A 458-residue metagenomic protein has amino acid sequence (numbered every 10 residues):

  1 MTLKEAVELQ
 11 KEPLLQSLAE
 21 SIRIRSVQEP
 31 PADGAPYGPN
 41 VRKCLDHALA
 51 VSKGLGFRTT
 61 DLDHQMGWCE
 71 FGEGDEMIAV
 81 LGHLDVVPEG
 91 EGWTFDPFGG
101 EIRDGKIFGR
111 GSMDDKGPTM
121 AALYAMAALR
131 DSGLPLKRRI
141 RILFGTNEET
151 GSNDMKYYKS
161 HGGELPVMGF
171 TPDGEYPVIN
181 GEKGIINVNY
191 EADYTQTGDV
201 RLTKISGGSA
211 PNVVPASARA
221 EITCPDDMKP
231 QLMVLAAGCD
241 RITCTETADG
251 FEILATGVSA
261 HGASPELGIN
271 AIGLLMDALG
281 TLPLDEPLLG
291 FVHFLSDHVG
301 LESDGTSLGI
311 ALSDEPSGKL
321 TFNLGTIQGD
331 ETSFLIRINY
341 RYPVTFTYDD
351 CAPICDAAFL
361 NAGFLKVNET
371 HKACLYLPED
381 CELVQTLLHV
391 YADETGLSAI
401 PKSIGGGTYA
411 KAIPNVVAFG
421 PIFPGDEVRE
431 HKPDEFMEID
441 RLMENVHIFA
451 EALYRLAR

Functional and structural regions predicted by a protein language model:
T2-R110, D131-L136: Acidic/His- and Gly-rich active-site-bordering loop/insert found across diverse amide/peptide-bond hydrolases
A19, L49, M120-A127, K156-K159 (+5 more regions): Predominant activation on well-ordered alpha-helical scaffold segments within soluble catalytic domains
R23, V27, G100, T195 (+2 more regions): Short connector loops/turns at beta-strand edges and beta->alpha or beta->beta junctions
L49, T256, A263-N323, Q328-E331 (+2 more regions): An extended, acidic, His-containing surface patch that forms the Zn2+-binding/catalytic region of metallohydrolases
M77-F144, T150, G162-V167, K432-E444: Active-site metal-coordination/substrate-binding segment of hydrolases, especially metallo-dependent peptidases
L84-V86, L143-T150, P172-P177, S209 (+1 more regions): Acidic, glycine-rich active-site loops and adjacent beta-strand->loop/helix elements that engage anionic groups
K156-P343: Midchain, well-structured core segments that form catalytic/ion-binding scaffolds
